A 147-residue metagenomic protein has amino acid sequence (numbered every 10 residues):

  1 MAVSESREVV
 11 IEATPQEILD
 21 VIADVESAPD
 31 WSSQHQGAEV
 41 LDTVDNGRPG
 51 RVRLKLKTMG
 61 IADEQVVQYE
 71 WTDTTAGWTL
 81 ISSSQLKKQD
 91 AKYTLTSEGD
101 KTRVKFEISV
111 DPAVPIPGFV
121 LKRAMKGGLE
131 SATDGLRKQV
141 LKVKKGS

Functional and structural regions predicted by a protein language model:
M1-D45: Hydrophobic ligand-binding cavity/cleft-lining segments
A13, K87, P115-I116: Residues that form or flank phosphate/diphosphate-binding pockets in enzymes that use nucleotide phosphates
I18-I22, A28, V52, V104-F106 (+1 more regions): Hydrophobic pocket/interface hotspot
P29-D30, G37-V40, V44, K55-R103 (+2 more regions): Hydrophobic-ligand binding "helix-grip"
N46-G50: A short, glycine/Asx- and small/polar-enriched loop/turn that sits immediately N-terminal to a beta-strand
S109-S147: A conserved amphipathic terminal alpha-helix motif
